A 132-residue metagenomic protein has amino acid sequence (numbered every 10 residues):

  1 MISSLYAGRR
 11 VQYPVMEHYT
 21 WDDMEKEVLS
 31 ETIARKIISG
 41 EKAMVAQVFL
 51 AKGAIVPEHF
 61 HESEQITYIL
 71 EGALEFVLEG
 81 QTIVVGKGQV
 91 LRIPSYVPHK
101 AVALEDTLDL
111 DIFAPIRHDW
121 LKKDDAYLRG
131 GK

Functional and structural regions predicted by a protein language model:
I2-K42, A46, D125-K132: A short, N-terminal "cap"/entry segment at the start of jelly-roll beta-barrel domains of the cupin/DSBH fold
K36-I37, V48-F49, V56-H61, V102: Short histidine-centered beta-strand/loop micro-motifs that create catalytic or ligand/metal-coordination sites
E41, V77-Q81, L104: Short strand-coil-strand connectors
A46, F76-L78, L110, H118-K122: Anionic, Ser/Thr-rich low-complexity intrinsically disordered regions
F49-A51, H61-F76: Short, conserved beta-strand element in jelly-roll/cupin
L70-E71, G86-K87, E105: A cytosolic small-molecule/anion-sensing beta-strand core signal
G80-S95: Short acidic-glycine-tyrosine-enriched beta hairpin
S95-D119: Ligand-binding loop in jelly-roll beta-barrel domains
